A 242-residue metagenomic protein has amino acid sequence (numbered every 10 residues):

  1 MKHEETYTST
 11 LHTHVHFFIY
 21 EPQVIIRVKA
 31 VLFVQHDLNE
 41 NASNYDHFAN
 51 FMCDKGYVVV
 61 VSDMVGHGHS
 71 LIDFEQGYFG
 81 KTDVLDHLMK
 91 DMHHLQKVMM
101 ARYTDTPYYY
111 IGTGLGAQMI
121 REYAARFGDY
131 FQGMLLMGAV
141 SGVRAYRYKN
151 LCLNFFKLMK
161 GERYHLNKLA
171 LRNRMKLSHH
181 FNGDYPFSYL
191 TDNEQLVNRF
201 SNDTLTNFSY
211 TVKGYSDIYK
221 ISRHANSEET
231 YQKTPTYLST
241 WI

Functional and structural regions predicted by a protein language model:
M1-V24: N-terminal cap/lid segment of alpha/beta-hydrolase-fold proteins
V28-D37: Short beta-strand element of the alpha/beta-hydrolase
H36-E40, G114: Active-site glycine-rich loops that stabilize anionic/oxyanionic intermediates across multiple enzyme folds
N44-E75: Conserved alpha/beta-hydrolase
G80-M100: Alpha/beta-hydrolase active-site loop
Y103-G114: Alpha/beta-hydrolase fold nucleophile elbow
E122-L205: Alpha/beta-hydrolase-fold enzymes
L177-I242: Serine-hydrolase catalytic core
